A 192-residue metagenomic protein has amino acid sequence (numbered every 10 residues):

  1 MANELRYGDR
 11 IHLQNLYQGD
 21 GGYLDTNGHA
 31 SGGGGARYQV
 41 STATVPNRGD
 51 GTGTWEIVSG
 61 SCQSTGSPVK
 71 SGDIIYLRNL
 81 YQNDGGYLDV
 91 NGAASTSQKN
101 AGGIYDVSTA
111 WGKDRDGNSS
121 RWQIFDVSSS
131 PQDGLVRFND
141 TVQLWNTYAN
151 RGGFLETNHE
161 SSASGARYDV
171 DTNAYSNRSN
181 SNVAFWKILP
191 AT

Functional and structural regions predicted by a protein language model:
M1-T192: Lectin-like carbohydrate-binding module/patch detector with strong preference for beta-trefoil
